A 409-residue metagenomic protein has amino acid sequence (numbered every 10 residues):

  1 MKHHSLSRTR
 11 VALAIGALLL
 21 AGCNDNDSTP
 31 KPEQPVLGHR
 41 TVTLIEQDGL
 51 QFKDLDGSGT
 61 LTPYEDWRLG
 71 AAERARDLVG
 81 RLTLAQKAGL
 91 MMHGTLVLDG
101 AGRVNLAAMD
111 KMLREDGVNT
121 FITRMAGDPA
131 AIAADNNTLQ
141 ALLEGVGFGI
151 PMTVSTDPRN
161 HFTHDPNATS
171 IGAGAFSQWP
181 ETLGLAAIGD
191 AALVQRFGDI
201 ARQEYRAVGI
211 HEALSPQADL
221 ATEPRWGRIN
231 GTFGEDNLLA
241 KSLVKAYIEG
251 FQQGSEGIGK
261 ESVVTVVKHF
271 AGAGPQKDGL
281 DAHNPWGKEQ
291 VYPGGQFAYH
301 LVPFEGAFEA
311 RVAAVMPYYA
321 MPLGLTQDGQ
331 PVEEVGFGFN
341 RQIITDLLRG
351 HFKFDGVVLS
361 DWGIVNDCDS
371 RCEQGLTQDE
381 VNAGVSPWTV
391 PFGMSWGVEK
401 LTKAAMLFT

Functional and structural regions predicted by a protein language model:
K2-A12: Bacterial N-terminal signal peptides that target proteins for export
L20-G22: C-terminal motif of bacterial Sec signal peptides marking the signal peptidase cleavage site
D25-T409: Glycoside hydrolase catalytic-domain context in secreted enzymes
